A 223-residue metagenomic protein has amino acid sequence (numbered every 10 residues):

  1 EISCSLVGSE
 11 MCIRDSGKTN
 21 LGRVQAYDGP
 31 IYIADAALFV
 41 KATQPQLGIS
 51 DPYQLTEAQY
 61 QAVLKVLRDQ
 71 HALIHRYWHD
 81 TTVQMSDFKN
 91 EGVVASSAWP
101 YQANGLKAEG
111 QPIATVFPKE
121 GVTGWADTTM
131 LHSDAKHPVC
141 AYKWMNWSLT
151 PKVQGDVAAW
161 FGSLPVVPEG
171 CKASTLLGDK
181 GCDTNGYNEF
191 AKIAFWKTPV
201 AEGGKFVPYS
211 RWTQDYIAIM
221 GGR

Functional and structural regions predicted by a protein language model:
E1-G8, C12-I13: Single conserved hydrophobic/aromatic residue that forms the stacking wall/gate of nucleotide- or nucleobase-binding
S5, G17-L21, D28-I31: Flexible loop/hinge segments at secondary-structure junctions
S9, A42-D51, D134-A141: Short helix-loop capping/hinge motifs at secondary-structure junctions, enriched in acidic/polar residues
S16-N20, L38-T43, R68, A72 (+6 more regions): Sec-exported extracytoplasmic/periplasmic mature domains
Q25-A37, P45-V116: Ligand-binding pocket segment of bilobal, Venus flytrap-like solute-binding proteins
S86, A191-R223: Conserved C-terminal helix/tail region of periplasmic/extracytoplasmic solute-binding proteins
K107, Q111-T128, S133: Extended hydrophobic/aromatic segments used for targeting, binding, or gating
V122-T123, H132-A194: Mature extracytoplasmic/periplasmic domains
